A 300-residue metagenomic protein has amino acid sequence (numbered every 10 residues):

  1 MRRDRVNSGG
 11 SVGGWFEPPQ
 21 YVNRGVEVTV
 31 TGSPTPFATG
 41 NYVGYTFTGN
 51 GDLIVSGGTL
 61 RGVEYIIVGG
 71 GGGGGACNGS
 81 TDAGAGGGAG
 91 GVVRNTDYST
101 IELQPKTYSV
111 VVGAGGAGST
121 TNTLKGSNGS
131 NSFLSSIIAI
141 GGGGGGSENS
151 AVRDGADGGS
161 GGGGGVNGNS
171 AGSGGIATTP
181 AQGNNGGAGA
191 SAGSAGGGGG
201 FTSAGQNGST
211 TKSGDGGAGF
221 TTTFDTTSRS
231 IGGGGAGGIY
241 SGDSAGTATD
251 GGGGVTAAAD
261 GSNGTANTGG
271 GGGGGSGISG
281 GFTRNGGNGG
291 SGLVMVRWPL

Functional and structural regions predicted by a protein language model:
R2-L300: Low-complexity, glycine/proline-biased repetitive segments and flexible coils/loops
